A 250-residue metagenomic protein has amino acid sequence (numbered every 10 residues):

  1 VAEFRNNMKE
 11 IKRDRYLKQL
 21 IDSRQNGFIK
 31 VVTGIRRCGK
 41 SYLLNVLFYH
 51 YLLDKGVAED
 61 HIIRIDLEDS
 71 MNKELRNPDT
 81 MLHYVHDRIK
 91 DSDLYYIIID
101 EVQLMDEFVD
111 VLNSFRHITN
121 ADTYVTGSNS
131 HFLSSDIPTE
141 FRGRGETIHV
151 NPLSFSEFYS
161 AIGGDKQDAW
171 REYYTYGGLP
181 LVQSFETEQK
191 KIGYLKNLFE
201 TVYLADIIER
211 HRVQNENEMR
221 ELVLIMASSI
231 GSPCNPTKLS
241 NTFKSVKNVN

Functional and structural regions predicted by a protein language model:
V1-E10, S156-N250: Interdomain hinge/linker elements that couple catalytic modules in large macromolecular machines
K9-G27: Pre-Walker A adenine-sensing motif
V32: Hydrophobic anchor at the beta1->P-loop junction of P-loop NTPases
S41: Walker A/P-loop
I63-L94: Short glycine-rich substrate-engagement loop in P-loop NTPases that contacts/grips substrate
D122-S128, H149: Structural recognition of the conserved hydrophobic beta-strand(s) that form the central parallel beta-sheet of P-loop
H131-T147, A161-G163: Short regulatory helix/loop adjacent to the ATP-binding pocket of P-loop NTPases
